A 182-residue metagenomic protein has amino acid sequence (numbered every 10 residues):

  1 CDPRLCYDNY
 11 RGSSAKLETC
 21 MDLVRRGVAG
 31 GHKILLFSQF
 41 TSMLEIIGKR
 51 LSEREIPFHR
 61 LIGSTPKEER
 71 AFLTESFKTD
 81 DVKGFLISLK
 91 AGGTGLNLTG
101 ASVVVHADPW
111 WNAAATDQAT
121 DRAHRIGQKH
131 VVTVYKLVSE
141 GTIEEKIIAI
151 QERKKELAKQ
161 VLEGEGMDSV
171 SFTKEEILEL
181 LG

Functional and structural regions predicted by a protein language model:
C1-F85, K90-L96, M167, S171-G182: Conserved Helicase C-terminal RecA-like lobe
P57, E69, K78, G84-D168 (+1 more regions): SF2 helicase/translocase ATPase core recognition
